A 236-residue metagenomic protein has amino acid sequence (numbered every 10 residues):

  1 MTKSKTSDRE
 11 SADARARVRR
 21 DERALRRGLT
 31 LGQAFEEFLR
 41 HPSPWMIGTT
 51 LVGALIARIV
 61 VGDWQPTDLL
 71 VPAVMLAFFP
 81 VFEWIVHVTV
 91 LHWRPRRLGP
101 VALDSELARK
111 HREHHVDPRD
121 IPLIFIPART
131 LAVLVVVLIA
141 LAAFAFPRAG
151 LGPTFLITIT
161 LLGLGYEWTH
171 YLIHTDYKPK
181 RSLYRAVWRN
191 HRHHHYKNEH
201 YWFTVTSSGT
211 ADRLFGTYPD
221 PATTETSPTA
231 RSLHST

Functional and structural regions predicted by a protein language model:
M1-I159, G163, W168, N198-T236: Non-catalytic, topology-defining segments of multipass membrane proteins
I173-Y184: Interfacial helix-loop-helix junctions of multi-pass membrane proteins
Y184-R192: Small-residue-rich segments of transmembrane alpha-helices in multi-pass membrane proteins, especially helix faces
H193-K197: Low-complexity, intrinsically disordered Gly/Pro/Thr-rich segments
